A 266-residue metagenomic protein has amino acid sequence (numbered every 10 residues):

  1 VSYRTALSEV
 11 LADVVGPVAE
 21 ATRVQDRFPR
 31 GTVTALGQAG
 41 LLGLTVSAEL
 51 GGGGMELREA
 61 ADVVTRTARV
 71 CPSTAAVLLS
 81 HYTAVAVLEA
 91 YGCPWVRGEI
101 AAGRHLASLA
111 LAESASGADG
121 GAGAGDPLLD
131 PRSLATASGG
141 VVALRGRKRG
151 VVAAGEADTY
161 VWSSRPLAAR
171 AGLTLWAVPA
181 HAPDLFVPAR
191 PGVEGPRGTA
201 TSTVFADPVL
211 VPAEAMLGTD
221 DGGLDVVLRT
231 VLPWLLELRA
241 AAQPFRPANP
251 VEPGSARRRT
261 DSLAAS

Functional and structural regions predicted by a protein language model:
V1-T65, L236-S266: Alpha-helical interface subdomain recognition
E20, R27-V152: Glycine-rich flavin
Y91-C93, S138-G140, R165-A169, A180-P183 (+1 more regions): Short loop segments at secondary-structure junctions
S108, R132-L134, T159-S163, L175-A177 (+1 more regions): Conserved hydrophobic/aromatic beta-strand scaffold that supports enzyme active sites
G120-G123, A154-E156, G172-L175, V187-R190 (+2 more regions): A short secondary-structure junction signal
L128-D130, A157, A171, T199: Short, solvent-exposed loop/turn segments at the edges of secondary structure
R147-V187: A short core secondary-structure module
P191-S266: Glycine-rich beta->alpha junctions and the first turn(s) of the following alpha-helix
